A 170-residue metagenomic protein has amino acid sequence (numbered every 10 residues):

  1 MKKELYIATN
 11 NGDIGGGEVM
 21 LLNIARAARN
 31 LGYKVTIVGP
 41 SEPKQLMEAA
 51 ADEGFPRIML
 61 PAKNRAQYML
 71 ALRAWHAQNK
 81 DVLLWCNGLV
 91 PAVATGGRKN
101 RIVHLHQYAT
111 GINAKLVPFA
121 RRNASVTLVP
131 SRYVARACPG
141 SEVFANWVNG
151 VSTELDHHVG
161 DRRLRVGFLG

Functional and structural regions predicted by a protein language model:
L5-I7, V159-G170: Conserved donor-binding/catalytic core segment of Leloir-type glycosyltransferases
I7-A66: N-terminal strand-loop element at the rim of the active site of nucleotide-sugar-dependent glycosyltransferases
G39-P40, W85-C86, V129: Short beta-strand scaffold positions
P43, V90-P91, Y133-A135: Alpha-helix capping/helix-boundary segments
P61-L84: An amphipathic, basic-hydrophobic alpha-helix
H76-A77, R101-L105, A109-L128, R136: A conserved, positively charged/aromatic
L84-P91, L105: Short His-centered aromatic/hydrophobic patch
Y133, W147-G150: Carbohydrate-associated surface elements
